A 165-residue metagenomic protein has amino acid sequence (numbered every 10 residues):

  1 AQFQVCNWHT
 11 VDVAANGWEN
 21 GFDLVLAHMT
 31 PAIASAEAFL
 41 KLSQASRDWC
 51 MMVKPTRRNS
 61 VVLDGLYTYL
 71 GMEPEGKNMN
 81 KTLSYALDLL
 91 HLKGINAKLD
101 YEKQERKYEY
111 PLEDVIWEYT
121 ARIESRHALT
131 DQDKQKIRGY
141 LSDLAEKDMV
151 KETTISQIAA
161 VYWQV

Functional and structural regions predicted by a protein language model:
A1-V13: Conserved SAM-binding strand-loop segment of SAM-dependent methyltransferases
A14-L24: A short acidic, Gly/Pro-enriched loop at the edge of an enzyme's catalytic core that lines a small-molecule cofactor
N20, T68-L70, I116-W117: Short, hinge-like loop/turn segments at secondary-structure boundaries
D23-P31: Residues lining the SAM
T30-R47: A short, conserved alpha-helix within the catalytic core of class I
P31-I33, T56-S60, E105: Short, catalytically relevant binding-site loops at active-site mouths
K41, R47-K81: Conserved class I S-adenosyl-L-methionine
K93-V165: Conserved Class I S-adenosyl-L-methionine
